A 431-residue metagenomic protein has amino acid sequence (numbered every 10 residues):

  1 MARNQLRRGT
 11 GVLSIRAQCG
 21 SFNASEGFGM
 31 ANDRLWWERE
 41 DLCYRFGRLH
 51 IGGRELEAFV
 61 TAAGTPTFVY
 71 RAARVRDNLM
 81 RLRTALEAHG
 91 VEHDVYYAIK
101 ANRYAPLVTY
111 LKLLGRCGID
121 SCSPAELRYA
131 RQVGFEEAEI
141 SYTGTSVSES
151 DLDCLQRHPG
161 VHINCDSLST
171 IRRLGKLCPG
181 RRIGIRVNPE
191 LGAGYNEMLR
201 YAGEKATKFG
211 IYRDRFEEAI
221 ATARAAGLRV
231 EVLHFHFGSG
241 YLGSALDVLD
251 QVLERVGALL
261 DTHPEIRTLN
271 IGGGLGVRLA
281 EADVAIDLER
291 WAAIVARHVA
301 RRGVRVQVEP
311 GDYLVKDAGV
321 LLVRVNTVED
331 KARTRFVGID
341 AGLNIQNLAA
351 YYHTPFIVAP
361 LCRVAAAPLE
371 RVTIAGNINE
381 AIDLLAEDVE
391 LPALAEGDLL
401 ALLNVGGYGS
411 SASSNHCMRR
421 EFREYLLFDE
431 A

Functional and structural regions predicted by a protein language model:
L6, C19: Cationic, low-complexity basic patches in intrinsically disordered or flexible, solvent-exposed regions
V12-I15, F22-H162, L168-R181, E217 (+4 more regions): A charged N-terminal "starter" segment
S25-W37, P189-T327, L391, C417-R419 (+1 more regions): Active-site loop/helix belt of alpha/beta enzymes
V75, K100, S123, L155 (+6 more regions): Conserved, mostly hydrophobic/aromatic
Y97, I119-C122, Y142, I163-S167 (+7 more regions): General beta-strand structural signal in soluble alpha/beta enzymes
L107-V108, R131-V133, L152-R157, L174-L177 (+6 more regions): Short acidic, glycine/serine/threonine-rich loops at helix termini
I294-A296, G303-A431: Charged (often Lys/Glu-rich) extended helix/loop segments that serve as interaction or gating elements
